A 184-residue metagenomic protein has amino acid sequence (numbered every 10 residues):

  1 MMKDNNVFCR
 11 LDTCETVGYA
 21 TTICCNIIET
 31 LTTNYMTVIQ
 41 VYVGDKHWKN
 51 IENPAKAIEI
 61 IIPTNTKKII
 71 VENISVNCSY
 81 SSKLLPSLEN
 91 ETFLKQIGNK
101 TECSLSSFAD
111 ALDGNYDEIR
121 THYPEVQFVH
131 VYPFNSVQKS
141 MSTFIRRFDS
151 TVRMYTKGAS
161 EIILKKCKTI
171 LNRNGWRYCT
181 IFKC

Functional and structural regions predicted by a protein language model:
M1-C184: Conserved cytosolic headpiece of P-type ATPases
